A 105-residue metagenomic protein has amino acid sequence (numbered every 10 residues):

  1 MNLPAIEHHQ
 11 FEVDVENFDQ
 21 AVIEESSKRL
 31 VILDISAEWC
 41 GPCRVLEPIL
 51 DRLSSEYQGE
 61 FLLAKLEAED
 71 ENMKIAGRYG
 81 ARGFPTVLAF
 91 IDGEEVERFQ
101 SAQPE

Functional and structural regions predicted by a protein language model:
M1-H8, R78, F99-E105: Ubiquitin/ubiquitin-like proteostasis machinery centered on ERAD and p97/Cdc48
M1-L30: N-terminal leader/targeting and pre-domain segments
E12-V15, V31-I35, L46-M73, F84 (+1 more regions): Thiol-based oxidoreductase modules, predominantly thioredoxin-like and allied folds used for disulfide exchange
V22, I75-Y79: Short amphipathic alpha-helix with an adjacent loop that forms part of the alpha/beta core around
E38, E71, E94-V96: A short, flexible beta-alpha/helix-coil linker loop
C40-C43: Short cysteine clusters
A81-E105: Non-catalytic, surface beta->alpha helical segment in thiol-disulfide oxidoreductase systems
